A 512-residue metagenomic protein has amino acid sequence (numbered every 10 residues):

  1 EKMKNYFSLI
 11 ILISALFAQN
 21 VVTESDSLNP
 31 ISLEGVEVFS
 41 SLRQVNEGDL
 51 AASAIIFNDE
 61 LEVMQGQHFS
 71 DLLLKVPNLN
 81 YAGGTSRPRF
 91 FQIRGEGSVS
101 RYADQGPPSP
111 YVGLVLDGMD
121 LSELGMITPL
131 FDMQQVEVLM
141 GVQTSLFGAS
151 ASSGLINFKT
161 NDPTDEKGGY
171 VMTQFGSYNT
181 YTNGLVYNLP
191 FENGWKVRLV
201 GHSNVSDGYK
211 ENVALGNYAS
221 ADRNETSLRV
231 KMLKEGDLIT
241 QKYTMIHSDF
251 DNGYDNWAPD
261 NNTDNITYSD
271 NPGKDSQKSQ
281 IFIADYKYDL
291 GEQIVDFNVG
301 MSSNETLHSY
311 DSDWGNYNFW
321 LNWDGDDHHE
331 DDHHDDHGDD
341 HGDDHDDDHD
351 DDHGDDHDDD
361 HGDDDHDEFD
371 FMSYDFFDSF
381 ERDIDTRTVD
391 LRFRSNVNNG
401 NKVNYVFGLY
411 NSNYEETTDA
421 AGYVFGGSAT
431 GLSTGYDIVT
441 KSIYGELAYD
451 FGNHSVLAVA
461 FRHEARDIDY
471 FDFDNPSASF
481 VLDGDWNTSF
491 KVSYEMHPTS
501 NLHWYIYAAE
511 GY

Functional and structural regions predicted by a protein language model:
L33-M64, R89-Q92, V112: N-terminal periplasmic "start-of-domain" segments of outer-membrane beta-barrel proteins
G35, L72, F90-Q92, Q135-V138 (+3 more regions): N-terminal periplasmic accessory domains that precede and gate Gram-negative outer-membrane beta-barrel machines
A54, L61, L73, V136-G141 (+3 more regions): Non-catalytic regulatory/gating segments with a bias toward low-complexity or hydrophobic composition
S70, L74-D117: Extracytoplasmic beta-strand/coil segments of soluble accessory domains associated with Gram-negative outer-membrane
A103-V142: Short acidic/polar hinge/loop motifs at secondary-structure boundaries that mediate gating or recognition
G168-Y170, F175-S206, K210, A214-G253 (+7 more regions): Transmembrane beta-barrel wall of Gram-negative outer-membrane proteins
V213-L215, V406-S500: Signature of Gram-negative outer-membrane beta-barrel scaffolds
Q241-I281, T306-H308, D378-R382, T386 (+1 more regions): Flexible loop and strand-edge segments within Gram-negative outer membrane beta-barrel domains
